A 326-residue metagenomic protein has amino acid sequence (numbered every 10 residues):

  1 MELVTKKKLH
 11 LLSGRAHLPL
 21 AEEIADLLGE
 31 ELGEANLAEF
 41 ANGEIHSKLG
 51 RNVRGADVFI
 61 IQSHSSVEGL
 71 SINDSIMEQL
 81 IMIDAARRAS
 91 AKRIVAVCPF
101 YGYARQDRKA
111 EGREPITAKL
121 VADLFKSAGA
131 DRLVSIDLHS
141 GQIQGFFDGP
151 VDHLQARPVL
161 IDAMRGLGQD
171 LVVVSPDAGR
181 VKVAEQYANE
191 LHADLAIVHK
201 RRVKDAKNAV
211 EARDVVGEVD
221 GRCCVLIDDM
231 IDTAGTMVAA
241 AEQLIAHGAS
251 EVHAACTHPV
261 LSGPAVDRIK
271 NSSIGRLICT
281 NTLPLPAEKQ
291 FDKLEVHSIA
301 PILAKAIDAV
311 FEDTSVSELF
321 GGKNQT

Functional and structural regions predicted by a protein language model:
M1-T326: PRPP-associated nucleotide enzymes
